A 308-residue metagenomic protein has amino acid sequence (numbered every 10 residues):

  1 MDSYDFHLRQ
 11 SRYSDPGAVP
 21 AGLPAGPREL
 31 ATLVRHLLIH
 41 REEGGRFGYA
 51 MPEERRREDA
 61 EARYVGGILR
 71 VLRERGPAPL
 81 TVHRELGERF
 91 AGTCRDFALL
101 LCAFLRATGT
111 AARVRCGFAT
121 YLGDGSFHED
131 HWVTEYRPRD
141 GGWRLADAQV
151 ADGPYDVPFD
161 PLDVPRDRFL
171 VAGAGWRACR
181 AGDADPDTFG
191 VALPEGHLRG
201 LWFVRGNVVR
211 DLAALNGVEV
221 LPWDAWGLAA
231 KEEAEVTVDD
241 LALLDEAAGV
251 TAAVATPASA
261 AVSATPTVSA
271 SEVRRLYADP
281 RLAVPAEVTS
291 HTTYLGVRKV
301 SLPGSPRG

Functional and structural regions predicted by a protein language model:
M1-E88, S301: Secondary-structure boundary elements
M1-R12, Y277-G308: Actinobacteria-biased recognition of intrinsically disordered, low-complexity terminal regions
S3-Q10, A31, R35-R41, F47-E54 (+2 more regions): His-Asp-centered catalytic microenvironments across diverse enzyme cores, prominently the transglutaminase-like
G17-P20, P27, F104, V133-P138: Functionally constrained cores in energy, signaling, and assembly domains
R57-W132: Active-site neighborhood of thiol-dependent amide/isopeptide-bond enzymes
